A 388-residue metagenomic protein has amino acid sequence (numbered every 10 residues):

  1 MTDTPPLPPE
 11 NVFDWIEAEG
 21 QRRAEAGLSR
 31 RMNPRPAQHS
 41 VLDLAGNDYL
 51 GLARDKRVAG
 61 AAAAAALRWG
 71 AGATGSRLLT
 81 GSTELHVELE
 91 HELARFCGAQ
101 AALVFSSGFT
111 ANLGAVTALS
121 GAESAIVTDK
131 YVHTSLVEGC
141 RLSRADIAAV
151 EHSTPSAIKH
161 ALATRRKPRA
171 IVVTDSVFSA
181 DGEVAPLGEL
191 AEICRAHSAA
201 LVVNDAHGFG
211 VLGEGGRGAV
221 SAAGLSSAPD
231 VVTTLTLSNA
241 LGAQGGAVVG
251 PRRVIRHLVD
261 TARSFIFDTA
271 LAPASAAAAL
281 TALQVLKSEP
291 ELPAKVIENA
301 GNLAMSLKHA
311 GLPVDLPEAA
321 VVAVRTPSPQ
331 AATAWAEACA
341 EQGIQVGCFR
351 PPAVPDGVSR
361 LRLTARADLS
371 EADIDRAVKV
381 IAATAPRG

Functional and structural regions predicted by a protein language model:
L7-A71, A199: N-terminal "arm"/small-domain region of PLP-dependent enzymes with the aminotransferase-like
W15, L52-A53, I297-G301, K308-G343 (+3 more regions): Conserved PLP-binding catalytic core of the aspartate aminotransferase-like
L52, K56, G60, A64 (+4 more regions): PLP-dependent enzyme catalytic core of the Aspartate aminotransferase-like
G60, A71-S107, A300: Conserved N-terminal alpha-helix of the aminotransferase class I/II PLP-enzyme fold
A115-T134, P155: Conserved PLP-anchoring active-site segment centered on the Schiff-base-forming lysine
A148-V203: Active-site phosphate-binding strand-loop segment of PLP-dependent enzymes
G215, S221-H257: Active-site PLP attachment segment
A270-E289, K295, N299-G301, K308-H309: Structural motif of enzymes handling amino- and sulfur-group chemistry
